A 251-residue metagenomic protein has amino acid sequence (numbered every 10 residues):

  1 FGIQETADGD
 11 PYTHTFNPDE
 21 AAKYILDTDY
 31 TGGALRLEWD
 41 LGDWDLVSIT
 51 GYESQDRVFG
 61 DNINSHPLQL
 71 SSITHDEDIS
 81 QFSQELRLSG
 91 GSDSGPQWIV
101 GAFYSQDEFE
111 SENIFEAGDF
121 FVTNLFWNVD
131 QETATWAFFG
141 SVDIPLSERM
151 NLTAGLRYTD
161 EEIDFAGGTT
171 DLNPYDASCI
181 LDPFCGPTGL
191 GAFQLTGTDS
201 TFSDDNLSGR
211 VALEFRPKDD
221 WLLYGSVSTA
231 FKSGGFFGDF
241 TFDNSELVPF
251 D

Functional and structural regions predicted by a protein language model:
F1-D19, N62-I73, S111-N128, I163-F202 (+1 more regions): Solvent-exposed loop segments that connect transmembrane elements
F1-I99, S105-D107: Outer-membrane beta-barrel domain signature, strongest for Gram-negative TonB-dependent receptors and also present
A21-D29, D76-S80, E108, D130-T135 (+4 more regions): Short sequence motifs at beta-strands and strand-loop junctions characteristic of Gram-negative outer-membrane
T31-L35, F82-L86, A134-V142, L207-V211 (+1 more regions): Hydrophobic, lipid-facing positions within transmembrane beta-strands of outer-membrane proteins
E38-L41, S80, G90-G91, G140-P145 (+4 more regions): Residue-level signature of outer-membrane beta-barrel architecture
D43-L46, G95-W98, R149-L152, D219-L223: Repeated loop/turn-to-beta-strand initiation elements of outer-membrane beta-barrel proteins
T50-Y52, V100-Q106, A154-D160, G225-T229: Transmembrane beta-barrel strands of outer-membrane/channel proteins
